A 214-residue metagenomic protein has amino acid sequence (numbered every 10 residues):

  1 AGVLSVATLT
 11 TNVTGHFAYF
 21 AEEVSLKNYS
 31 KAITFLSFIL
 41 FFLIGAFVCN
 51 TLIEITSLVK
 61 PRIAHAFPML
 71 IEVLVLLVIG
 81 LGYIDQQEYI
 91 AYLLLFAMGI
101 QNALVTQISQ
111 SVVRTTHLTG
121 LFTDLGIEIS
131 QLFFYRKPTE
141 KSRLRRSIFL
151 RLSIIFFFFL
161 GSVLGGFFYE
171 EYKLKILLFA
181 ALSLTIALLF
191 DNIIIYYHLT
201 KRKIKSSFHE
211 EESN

Functional and structural regions predicted by a protein language model:
A1-N214: Alpha-helical transmembrane segments of multi-pass membrane proteins
